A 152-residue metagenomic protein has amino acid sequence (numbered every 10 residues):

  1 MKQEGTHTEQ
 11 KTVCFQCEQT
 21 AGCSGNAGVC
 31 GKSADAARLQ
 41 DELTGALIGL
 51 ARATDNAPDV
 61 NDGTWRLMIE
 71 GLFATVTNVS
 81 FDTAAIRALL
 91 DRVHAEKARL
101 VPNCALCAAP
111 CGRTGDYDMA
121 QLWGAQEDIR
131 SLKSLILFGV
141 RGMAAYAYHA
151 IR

Functional and structural regions predicted by a protein language model:
K2-R152: Metallocofactor- and cofactor-centric catalytic cores in central/energy metabolism, strongly enriched
